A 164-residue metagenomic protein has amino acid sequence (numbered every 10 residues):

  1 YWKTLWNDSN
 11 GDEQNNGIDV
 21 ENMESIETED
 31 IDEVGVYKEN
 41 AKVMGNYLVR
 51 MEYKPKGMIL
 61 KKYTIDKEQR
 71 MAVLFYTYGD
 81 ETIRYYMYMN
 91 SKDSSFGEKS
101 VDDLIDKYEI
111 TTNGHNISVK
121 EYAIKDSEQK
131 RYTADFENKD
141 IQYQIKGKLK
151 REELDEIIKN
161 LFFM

Functional and structural regions predicted by a protein language model:
Y1-N10, Q14, L161-F162: Gram-positive cell-envelope targeting signals
W2-D8, Y78, E137, I145-K146: Residue-level signal for functionally critical sites in structured catalytic/ligand-binding pockets
K3, K38-A41, D155: Generic detector of well-ordered alpha-helical segments enriched in charged/polar residues, highlighting helical
N10-D135: Short, solvent-exposed recognition patches
K139-M164: Surface-exposed amphipathic alpha-helical segments
